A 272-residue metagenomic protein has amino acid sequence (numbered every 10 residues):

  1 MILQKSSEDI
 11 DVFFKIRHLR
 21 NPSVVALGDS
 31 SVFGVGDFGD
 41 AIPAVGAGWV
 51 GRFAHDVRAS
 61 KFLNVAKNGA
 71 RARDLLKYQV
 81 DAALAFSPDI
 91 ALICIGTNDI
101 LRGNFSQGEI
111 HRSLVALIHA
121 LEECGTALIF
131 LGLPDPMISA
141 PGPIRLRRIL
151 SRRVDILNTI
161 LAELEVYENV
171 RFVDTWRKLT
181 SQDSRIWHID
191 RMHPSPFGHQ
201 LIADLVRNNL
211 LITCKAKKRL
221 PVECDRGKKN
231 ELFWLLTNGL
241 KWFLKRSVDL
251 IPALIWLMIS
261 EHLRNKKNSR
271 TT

Functional and structural regions predicted by a protein language model:
M1-N68, Y78-S87: Serine-esterase "nucleophile elbow" of acetyl-processing enzymes
I2-I10, Y167, D190-T272: Conserved catalytic region of serine esterases and O-acyltransferases that act on ester linkages in lipids
A26, I93, F130-L131: Structural beta-sheet core signal
F33-G39, A72-H111, D135-P136: Oxyanion-hole/transition-state-stabilizing segment in secreted/luminal serine hydrolases and related acyltransferases
N98-G108, D135-D155, K241: Serine-dependent acyl-ester chemistry module
E109-R112, A116-E123, I156-E163: Alpha-helical scaffolding segments of alpha/beta enzyme cores, especially the outer helices of TIM-barrel or partial
E123-L128, V170: A short helix->loop->beta-strand "cap" motif at the edges of active sites that frequently abuts
I138-T175, P196: Substrate-gating cap/lid alpha-helix
